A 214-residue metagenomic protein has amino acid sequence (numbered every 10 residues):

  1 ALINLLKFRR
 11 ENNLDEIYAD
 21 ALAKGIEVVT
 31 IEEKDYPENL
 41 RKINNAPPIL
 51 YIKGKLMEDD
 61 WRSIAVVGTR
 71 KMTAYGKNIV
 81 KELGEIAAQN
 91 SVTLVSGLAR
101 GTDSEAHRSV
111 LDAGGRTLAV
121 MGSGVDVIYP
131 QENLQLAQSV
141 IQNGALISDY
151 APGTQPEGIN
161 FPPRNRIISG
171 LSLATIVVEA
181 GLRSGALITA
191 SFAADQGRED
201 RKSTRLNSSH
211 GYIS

Functional and structural regions predicted by a protein language model:
A1-L14: Helix-hairpin-helix
A19-L22, E27-S209, S214: Glycine-biased, small-residue-rich flexible motifs in mid-sequence functional cores and linkers
